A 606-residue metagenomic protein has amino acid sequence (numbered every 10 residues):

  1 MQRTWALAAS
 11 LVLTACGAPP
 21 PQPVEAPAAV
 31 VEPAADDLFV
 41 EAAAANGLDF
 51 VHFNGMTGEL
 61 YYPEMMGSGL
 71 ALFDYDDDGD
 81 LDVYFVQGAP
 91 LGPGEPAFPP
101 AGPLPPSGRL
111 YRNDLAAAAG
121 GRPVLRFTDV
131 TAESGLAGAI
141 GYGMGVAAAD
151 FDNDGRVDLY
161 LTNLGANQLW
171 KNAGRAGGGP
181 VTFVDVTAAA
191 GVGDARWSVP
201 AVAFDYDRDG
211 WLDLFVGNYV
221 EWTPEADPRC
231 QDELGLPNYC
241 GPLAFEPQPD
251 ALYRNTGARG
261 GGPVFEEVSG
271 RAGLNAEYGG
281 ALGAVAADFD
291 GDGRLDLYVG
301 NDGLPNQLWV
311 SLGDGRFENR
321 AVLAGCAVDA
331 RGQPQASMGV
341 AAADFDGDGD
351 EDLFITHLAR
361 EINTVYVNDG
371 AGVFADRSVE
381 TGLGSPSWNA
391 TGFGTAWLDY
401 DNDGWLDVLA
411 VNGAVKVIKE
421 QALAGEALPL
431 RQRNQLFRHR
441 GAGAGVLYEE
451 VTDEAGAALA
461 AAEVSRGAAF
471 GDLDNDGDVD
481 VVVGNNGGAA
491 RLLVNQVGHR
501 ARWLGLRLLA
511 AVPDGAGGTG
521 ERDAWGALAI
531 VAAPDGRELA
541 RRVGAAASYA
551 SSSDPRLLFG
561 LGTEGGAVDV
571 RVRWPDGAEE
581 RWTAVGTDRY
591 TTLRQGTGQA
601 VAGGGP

Functional and structural regions predicted by a protein language model:
L13-A15: C-terminal motif of bacterial Sec signal peptides marking the signal peptidase cleavage site
G17-A18, P23, V31, A35-L38 (+4 more regions): Gly/Ser/Thr/Pro-enriched helix-cap/hinge segments flanking short amphipathic alpha-helices
A28-V40, L91-V130, A166-V186, C230-Q231 (+8 more regions): Beta-propeller blade repeat segments, especially FG-GAP/WD-type strand-to-loop junctions in 6- to 7-bladed propeller
L48-G69, L104, S134-A147, G191-V202 (+8 more regions): Repeat-based blade/solenoid architectures
G67-D77, R112-N113, G143-V157, L169-N172 (+9 more regions): Beta-propeller blade termini
D80-Q87, D154-N163, L214-N218, D292 (+7 more regions): Hydrophobic beta-strand segments that make up the repeating blades of beta-propeller and related beta-repeat
T131-A147, T162-G174, G178-Y206, V220-L243 (+2 more regions): Asp-box/WD-like beta-propeller blade repeats and closely related beta-sheet repeat scaffolds
T256, G260-G262, S269-G441, A455-A469: Beta-propeller domains
